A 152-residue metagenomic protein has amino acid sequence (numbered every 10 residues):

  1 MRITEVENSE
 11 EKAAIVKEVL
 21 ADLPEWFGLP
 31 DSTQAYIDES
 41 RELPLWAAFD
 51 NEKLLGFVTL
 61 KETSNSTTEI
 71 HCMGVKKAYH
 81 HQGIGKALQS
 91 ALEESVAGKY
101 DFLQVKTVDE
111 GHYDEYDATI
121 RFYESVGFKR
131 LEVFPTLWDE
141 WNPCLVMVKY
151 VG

Functional and structural regions predicted by a protein language model:
M1-P30: Short amphipathic alpha-helix that is part of the acyltransferase structural core
L43, N142-V146: Short hydrophobic/aromatic beta-strand or adjacent loop that forms the aromatic wall/cage of a ligand/substrate-binding
A47, K53-K61, E69-G74: Conserved beta-strand in the GNAT
S66, W138-P143: Short acidic/glycine-enriched loop/turn segments that link adjacent beta-strands
S66-K77, Q104-K106: Conserved acetyl-CoA binding element of GNAT-fold acetyltransferases
V75, H81-E94, A118-R121: Conserved acetyl-CoA-binding loop-helix of GNAT-fold acetyltransferases
V96-G111: Conserved GNAT acetyl-CoA-binding A-motif
E110-E132, W141: Conserved active-site alpha-helix within GNAT-family acetyltransferase domains
